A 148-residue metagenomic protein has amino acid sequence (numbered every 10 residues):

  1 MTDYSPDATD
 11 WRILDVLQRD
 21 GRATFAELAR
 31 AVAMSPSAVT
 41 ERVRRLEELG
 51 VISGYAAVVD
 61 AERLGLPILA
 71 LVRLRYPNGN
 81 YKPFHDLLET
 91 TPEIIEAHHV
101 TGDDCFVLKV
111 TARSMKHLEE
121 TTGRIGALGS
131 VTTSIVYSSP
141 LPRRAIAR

Functional and structural regions predicted by a protein language model:
M1-R148: A compositional/biophysical signature of low hydrophobicity enriched in polar/charged and small residues
